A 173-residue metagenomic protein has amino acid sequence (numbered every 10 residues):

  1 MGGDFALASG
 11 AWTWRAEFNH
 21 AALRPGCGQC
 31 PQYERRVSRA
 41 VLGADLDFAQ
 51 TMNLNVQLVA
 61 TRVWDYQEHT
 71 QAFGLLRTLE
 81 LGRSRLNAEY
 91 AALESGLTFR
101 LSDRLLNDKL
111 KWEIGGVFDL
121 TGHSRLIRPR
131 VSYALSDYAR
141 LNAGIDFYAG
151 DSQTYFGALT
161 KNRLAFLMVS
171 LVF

Functional and structural regions predicted by a protein language model:
M1, H20-A22, R36-A40, A60-R62 (+4 more regions): Transmembrane beta-barrel architecture of outer-membrane proteins
D4-A6, V41-D45, R100-S102, G115 (+2 more regions): Outer-membrane beta-barrel architecture
D4-E80: Long, well-ordered mid-to-C-terminal structural blocks that present hydrophobic/aromatic surfaces
S9-A11, H20-R24, A60-W64, D103-N107 (+3 more regions): Transmembrane beta-strands of outer-membrane beta-barrel pores
A11-R15, T51-L54, N107-W112, Y138-A143: Repeated loop/turn-to-beta-strand initiation elements of outer-membrane beta-barrel proteins
C30-S38, A88-L93, D119-H123, F156-R163: Replace "Gram-negative outer membrane beta-barrel proteins" with "bacterial and organellar outer membrane beta-barrel
D45-G122, L126: C-terminal structural cap/anchor segments
L97, L101, T160-F173: Outer-membrane beta-barrel "beta-signal"
